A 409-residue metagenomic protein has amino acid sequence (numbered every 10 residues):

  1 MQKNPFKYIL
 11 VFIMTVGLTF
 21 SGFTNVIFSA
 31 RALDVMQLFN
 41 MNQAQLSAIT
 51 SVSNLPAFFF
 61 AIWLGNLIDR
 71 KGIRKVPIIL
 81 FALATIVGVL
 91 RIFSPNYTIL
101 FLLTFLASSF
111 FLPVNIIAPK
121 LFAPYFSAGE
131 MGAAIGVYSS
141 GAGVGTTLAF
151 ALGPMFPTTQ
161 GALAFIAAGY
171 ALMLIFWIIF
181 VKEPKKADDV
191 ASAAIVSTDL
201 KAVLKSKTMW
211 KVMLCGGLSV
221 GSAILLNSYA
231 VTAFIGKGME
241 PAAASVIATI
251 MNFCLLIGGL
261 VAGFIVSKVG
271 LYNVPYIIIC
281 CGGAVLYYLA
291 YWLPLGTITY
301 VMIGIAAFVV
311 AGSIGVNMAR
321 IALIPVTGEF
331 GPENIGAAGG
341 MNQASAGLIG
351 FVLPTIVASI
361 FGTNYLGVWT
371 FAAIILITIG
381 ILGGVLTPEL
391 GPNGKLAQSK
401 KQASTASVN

Functional and structural regions predicted by a protein language model:
M1-N4, E183-V212: Juxtamembrane intracellular "pre-TM" segments in multi-pass secondary transporters
F28-S29, K207-T249, L255-G259: Extracytoplasmic gate region of multi-pass secondary transporters
F59-P95: Conserved MFS/SLC helix-loop-helix module at the cytosolic interface between two early adjacent transmembrane helices
L103-G141: Cytoplasmic helix-loop-helix junction between adjacent transmembrane helices in 12-TM secondary transporters
P113-F126, I314-E329: Intracellular juxtamembrane helix-capping segments at the cytosolic ends of symmetry-related transmembrane helices
V137-V181: Helix-loop-helix hairpin linking two adjacent transmembrane segments in secondary transporters
Y272-R320: C-terminal transmembrane helical hairpin of 12-TM major facilitator-type secondary transporters
G328-N364: A late C-terminal transmembrane helix in Major Facilitator Superfamily
